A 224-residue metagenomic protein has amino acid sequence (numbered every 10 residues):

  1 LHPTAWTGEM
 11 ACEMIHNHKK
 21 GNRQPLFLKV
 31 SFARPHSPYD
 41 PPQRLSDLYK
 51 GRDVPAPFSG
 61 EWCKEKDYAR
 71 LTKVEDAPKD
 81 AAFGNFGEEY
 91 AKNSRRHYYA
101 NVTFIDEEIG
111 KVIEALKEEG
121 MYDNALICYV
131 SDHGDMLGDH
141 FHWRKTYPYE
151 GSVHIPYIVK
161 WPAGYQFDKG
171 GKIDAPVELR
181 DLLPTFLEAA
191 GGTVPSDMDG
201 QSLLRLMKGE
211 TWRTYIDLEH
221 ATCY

Functional and structural regions predicted by a protein language model:
L1-E9, E13-P176, A189-D197: Active-site-proximal cap/lid insertion segments
G8, H133-D139, R180-L183, E188-Y224: C-terminal cap/loop subdomain of S1 sulfatases and analogous C-terminal strand-loop tails that border
